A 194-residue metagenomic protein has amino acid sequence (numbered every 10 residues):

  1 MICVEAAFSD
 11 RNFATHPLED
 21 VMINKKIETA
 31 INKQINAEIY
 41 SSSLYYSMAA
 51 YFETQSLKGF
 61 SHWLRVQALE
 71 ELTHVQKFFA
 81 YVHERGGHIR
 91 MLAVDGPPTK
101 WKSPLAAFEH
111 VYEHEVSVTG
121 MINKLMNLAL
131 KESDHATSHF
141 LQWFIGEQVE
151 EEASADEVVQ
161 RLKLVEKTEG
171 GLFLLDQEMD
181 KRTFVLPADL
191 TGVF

Functional and structural regions predicted by a protein language model:
M1-F194: Iron-associated oxidoreductase/ferritin-like identity signal
